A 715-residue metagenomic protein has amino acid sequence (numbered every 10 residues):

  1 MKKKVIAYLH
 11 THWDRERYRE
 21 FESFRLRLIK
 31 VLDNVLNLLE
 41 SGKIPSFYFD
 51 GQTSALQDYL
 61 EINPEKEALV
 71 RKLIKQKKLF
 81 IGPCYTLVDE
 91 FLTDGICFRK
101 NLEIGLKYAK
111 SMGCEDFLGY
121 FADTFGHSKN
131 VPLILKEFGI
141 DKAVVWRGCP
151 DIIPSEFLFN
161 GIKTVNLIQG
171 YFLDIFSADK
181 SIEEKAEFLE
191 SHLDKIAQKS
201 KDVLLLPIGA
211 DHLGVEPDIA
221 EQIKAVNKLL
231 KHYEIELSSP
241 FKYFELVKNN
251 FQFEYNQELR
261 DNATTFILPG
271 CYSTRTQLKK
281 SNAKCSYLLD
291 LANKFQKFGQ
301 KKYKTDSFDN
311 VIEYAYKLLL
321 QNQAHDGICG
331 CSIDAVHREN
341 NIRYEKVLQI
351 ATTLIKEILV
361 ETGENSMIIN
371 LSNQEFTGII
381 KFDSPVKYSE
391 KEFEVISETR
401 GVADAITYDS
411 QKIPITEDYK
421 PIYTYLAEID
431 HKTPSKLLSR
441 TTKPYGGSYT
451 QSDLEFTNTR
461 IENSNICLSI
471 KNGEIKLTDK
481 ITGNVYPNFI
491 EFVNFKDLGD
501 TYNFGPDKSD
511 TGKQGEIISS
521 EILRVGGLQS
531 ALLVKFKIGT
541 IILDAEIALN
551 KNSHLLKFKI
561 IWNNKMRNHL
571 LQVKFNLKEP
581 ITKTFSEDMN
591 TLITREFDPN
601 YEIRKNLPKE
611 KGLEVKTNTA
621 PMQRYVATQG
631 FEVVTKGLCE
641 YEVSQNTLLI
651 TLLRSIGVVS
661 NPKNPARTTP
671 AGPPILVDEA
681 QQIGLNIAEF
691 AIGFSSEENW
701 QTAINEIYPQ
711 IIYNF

Functional and structural regions predicted by a protein language model:
M1-I96, K100, Y108-K110, E137-I140 (+3 more regions): N-terminal catalytic cores of secreted or lumenal carbohydrate-active enzymes
A7-S23, V165-G363, L371, D430 (+1 more regions): Catalytic grooves of carbohydrate-active enzymes
Y48-Q57, C84-L87, G119-S128, W146-D151 (+1 more regions): Short, solvent-exposed turn/loop segments enriched in Gly/Ser/Thr/Pro and often Arg
Q52-L56, L87-E90, F117-H127, I208-L213 (+5 more regions): Conserved short loop/turn motifs at secondary-structure junctions
L69-Q76, S128-F176: Surface-exposed loop and adjacent secondary-structure segments within mature catalytic domains
D89-A109, G170-I196, T511, S530: Alpha-helical scaffold elements lining the catalytic groove of polysaccharide deacetylases
R99-E137, E190-L205: CE4/NodB-like, metal-dependent polysaccharide N-deacetylase domain that modifies extracellular/periplasmic N-acetylated
V131-I134, S155, S177-S191, K231 (+2 more regions): C-terminal (or distal) subdomains of carbohydrate-active enzymes
